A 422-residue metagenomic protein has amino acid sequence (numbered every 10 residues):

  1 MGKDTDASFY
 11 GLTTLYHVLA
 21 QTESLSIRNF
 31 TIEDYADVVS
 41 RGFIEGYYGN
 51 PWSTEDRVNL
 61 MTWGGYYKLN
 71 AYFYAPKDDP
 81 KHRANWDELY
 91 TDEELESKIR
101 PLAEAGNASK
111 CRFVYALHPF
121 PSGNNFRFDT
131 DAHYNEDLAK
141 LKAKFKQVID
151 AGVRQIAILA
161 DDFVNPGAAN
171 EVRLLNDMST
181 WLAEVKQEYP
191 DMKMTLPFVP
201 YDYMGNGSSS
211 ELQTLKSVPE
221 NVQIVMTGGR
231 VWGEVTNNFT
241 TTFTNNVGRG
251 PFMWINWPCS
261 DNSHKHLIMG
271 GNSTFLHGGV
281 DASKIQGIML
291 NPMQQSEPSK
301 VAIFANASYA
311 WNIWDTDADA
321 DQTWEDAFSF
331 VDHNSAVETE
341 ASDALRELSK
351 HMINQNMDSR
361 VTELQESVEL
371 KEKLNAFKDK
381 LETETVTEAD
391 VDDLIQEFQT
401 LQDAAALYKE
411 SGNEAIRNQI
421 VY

Functional and structural regions predicted by a protein language model:
M1-K144, D150-R154: Feature activates predominantly on carbohydrate-active enzymes
A7-V18, S299-A310, Q396-A404, Y422: Short, hydrophobic/amphipathic alpha-helical patches that form generic packing surfaces within helical domains
A20-Q21, G46-Y47, D92, F163-D321: Catalytic-core regions of glycoside hydrolase
Y134, A168, G229, S335-E338 (+1 more regions): Hydrophobic alpha-helical scaffolding
D315-Y422: C-terminal functional modules
